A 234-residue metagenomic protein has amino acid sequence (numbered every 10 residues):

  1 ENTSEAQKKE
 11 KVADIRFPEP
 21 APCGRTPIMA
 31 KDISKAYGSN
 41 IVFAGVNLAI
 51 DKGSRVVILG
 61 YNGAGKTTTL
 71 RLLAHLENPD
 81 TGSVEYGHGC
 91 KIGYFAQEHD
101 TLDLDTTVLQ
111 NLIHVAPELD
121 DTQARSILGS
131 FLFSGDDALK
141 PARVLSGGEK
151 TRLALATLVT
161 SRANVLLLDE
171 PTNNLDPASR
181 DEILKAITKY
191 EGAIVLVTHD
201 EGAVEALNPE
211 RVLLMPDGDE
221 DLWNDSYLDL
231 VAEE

Functional and structural regions predicted by a protein language model:
E1-Q7, L230-E234: C-terminal boundary and immediately downstream tail of ABC-type ATPase nucleotide-binding domains
S4-M29: ABC-family P-loop ATPase nucleotide-binding domain
P20-E234: ABC ATP-binding cassette signature C-motif
